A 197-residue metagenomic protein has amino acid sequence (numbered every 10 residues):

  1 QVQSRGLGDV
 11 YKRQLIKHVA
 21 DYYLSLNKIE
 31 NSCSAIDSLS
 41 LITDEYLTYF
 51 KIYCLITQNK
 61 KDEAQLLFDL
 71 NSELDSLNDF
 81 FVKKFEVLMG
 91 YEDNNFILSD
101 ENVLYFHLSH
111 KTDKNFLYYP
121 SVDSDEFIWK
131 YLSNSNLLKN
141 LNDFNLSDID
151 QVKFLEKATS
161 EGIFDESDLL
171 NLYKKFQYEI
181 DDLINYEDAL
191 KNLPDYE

Functional and structural regions predicted by a protein language model:
V2-L7, Y11: Single conserved hydrophobic/aromatic residue that forms the stacking wall/gate of nucleotide- or nucleobase-binding
D9, L41-I42: Short solvent-exposed coil/turn linkers within tandem alpha-helical repeat scaffolds
R13, L26-K28: N-terminal regulatory modules of eukaryotic gene-expression and nucleic-acid-associated proteins
R13-L15, Y46: Start-of-helix register in tetratricopeptide repeats
H18-Y23, C54: Residue-level signature for tetratricopeptide repeat
E30-I36, T43-F50, L55-E197: Extracytoplasmic and endomembrane cell-envelope/extracellular-matrix remodeling and assembly machinery
